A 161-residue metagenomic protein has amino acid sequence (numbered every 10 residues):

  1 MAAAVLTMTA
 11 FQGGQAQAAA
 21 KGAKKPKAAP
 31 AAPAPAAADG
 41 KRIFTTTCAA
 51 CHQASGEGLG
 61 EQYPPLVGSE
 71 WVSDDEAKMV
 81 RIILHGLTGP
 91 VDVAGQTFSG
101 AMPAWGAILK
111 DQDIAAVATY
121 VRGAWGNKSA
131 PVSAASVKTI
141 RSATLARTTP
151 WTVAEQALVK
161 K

Functional and structural regions predicted by a protein language model:
M1-A16: Sec-dependent N-terminal signal peptides
G14, A18-I43, L59-Q62: Electrostatic cytochrome c docking/interface patches
A20-P30, L109-K161: Flexible coil segments in periplasmic/lumen-exposed cytochrome c-class electron-transfer proteins
P33-L59, V72-H85: Sequence/structural segment immediately N-terminal to covalent heme-attachment motifs in c-type and related
A49, P64, P103: Cys/His/Pro-rich metal-binding microdomains
G56-L59, L87, V91, S129 (+1 more regions): Short amphipathic alpha-helical interaction/hinge segments
G68-P131: Extracytoplasmic electron-transfer domains, predominantly the class I c-type cytochrome c fold
